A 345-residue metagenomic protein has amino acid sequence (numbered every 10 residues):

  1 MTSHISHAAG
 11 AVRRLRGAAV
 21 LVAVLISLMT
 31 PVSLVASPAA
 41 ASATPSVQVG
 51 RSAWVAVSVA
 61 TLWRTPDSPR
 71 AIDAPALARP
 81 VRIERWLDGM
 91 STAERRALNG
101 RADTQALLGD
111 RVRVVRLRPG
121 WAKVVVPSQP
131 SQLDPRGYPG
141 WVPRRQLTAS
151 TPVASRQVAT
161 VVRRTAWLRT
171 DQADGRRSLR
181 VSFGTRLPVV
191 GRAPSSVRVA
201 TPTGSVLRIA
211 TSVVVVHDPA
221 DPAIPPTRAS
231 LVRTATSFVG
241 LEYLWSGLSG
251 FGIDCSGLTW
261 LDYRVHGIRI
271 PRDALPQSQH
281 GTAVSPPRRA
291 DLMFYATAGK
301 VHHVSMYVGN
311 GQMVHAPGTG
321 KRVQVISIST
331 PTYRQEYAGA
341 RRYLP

Functional and structural regions predicted by a protein language model:
T2-A41: Secretory targeting and sorting signals
S42-A74, A97, L108-D110, R118 (+3 more regions): Boundary regions of SH3-family modules and the immediately adjacent low-complexity/disordered segments in eukaryotic
V55-V57, A74-A93, S155-W167, L261-A274: Short, basic/aromatic beta-hairpin or loop at an interaction surface
A76-L117, D171-A193: Conserved beta-strand/loop element in small beta-rich adapter and peptidoglycan-binding domains
L147-L187: Extended, charged alpha/beta regions that create polyanion-binding interfaces
S155, D174-R177, V215, L275 (+2 more regions): Aromatic- and glycine-rich peptidoglycan recognition patches
E242-G257, L261-R289: Catalytic cysteine-centered active-site loop
